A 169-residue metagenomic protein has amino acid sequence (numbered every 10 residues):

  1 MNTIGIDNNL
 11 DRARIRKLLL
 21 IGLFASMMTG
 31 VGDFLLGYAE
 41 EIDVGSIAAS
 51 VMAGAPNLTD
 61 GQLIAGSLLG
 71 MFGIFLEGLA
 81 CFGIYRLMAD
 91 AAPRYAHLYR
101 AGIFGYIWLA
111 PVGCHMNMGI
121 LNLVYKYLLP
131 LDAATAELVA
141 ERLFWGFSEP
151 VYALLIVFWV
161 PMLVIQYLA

Functional and structural regions predicted by a protein language model:
N2-A169: Hydrophobic, aromatic-enriched alpha-helical segments typical of multi-pass transmembrane helices
